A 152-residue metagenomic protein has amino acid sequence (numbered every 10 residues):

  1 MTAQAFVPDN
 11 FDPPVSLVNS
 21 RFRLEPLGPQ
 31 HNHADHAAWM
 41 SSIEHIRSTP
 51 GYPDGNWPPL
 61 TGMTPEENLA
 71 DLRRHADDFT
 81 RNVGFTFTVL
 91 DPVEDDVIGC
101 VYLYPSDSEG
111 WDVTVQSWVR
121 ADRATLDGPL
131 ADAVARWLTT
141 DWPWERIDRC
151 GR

Functional and structural regions predicted by a protein language model:
M1-R123, D132-R152: GNAT-family acyltransferases
L126: Terminal recognition/anchoring or ligand-binding modules at protein termini
